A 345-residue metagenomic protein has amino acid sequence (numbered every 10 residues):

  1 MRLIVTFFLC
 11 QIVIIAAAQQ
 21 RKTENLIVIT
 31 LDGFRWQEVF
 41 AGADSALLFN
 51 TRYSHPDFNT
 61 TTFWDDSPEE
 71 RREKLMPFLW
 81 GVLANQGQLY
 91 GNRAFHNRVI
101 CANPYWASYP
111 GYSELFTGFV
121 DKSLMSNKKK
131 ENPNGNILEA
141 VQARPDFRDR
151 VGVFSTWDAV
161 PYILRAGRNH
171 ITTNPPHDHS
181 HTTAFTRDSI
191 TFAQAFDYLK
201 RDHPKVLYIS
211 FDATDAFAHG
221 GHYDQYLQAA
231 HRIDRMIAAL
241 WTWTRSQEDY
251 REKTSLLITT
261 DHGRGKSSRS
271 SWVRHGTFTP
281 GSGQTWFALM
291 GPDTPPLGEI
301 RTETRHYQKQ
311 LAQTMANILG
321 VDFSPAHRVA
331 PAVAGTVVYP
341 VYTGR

Functional and structural regions predicted by a protein language model:
M1-K22: Bacterial Sec-dependent N-terminal signal peptides
V28, W36, I233-V273, M315: Metal-dependent active-site segment of extracytoplasmic phospho-/sulfohydrolases and closely related
Q37, A41-Y105: Short, structured active-site-proximal loop/turn typified by the sulfatase FGly-forming signature C/S-X-P-X-R
F63-E70, L124-K128, D224-L227, W272-R274 (+2 more regions): Active-site rim elements
P104-T183: Catalytic-site neighborhoods of secreted/periplasmic enzymes that process anionic sulfate/phosphate groups
Y112-G118, R274-L319: Substrate-binding rim/cap in mid-to-C-terminal beta-strand-loop elements of soluble/periplasmic
R165-N169, A193-A239: Active-site His/acidic residue clusters
V321-R345: Polar, surface-exposed loop/tail segments that function as active-site lids or cofactor/substrate-recognition elements
